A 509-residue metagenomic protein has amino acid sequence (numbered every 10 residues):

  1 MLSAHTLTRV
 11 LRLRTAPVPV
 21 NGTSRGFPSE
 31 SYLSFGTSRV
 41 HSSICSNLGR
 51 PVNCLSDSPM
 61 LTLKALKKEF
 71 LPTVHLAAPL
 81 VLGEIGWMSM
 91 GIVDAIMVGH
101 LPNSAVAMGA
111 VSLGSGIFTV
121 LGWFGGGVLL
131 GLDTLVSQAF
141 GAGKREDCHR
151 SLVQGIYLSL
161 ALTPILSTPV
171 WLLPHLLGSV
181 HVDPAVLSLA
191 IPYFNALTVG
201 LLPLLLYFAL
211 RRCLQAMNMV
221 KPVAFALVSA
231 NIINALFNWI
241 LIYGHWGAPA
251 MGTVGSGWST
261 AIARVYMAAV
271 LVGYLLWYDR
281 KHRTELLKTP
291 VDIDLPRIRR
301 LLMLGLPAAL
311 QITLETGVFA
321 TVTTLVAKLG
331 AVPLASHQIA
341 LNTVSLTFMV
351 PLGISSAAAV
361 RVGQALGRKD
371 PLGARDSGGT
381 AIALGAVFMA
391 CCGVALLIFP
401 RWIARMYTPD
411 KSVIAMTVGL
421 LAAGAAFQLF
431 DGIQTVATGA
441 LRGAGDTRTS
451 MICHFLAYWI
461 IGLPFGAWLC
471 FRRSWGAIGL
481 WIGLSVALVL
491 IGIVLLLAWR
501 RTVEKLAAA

Functional and structural regions predicted by a protein language model:
A4-T6, L13, P19-N21, F35: Intrinsic low-complexity, disordered N-terminal segments enriched in polar/charged/small residues
T37, N47-L80, V136-L202, I233-L236 (+3 more regions): Short alpha-helical transmembrane segments in multi-pass integral membrane proteins
H75-D94, A196, Y207, A230 (+5 more regions): Transmembrane helical elements of multi-pass membrane transporters/channels
L80, E84, A95-I96, T134 (+13 more regions): Transmembrane alpha-helix boundary and packing residues in multipass membrane permease domains and related
I85, S89-G109, L177-P184, I240-M251 (+4 more regions): Helix-terminus/linker motif at the lipid-water interface of multi-pass membrane proteins
M108-W171, L204-N218, P222-V223, T323 (+2 more regions): Small-residue-rich hydrophobic transmembrane alpha-helices
G126-L129, D133, L197-Q215, V223-N231 (+7 more regions): Short runs within selected transmembrane alpha-helices of multi-pass transporters and secretion channels
